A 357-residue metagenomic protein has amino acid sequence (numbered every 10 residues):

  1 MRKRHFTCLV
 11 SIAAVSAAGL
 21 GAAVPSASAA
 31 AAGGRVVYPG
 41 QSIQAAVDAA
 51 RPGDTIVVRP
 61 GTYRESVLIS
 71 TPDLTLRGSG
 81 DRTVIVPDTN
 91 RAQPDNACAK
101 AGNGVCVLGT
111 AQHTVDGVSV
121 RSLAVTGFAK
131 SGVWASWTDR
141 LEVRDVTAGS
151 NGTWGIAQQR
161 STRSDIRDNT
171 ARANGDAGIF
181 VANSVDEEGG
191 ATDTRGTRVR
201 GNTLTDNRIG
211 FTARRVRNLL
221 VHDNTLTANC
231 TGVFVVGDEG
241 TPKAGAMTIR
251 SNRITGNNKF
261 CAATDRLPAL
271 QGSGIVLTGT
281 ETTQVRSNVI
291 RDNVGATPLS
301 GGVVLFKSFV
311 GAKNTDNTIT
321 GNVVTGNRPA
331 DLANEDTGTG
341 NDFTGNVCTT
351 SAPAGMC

Functional and structural regions predicted by a protein language model:
M1-A30: Secretory targeting and sorting signals
A30-A32, V36-Q44, T55, D73-G127: Right-handed parallel beta-helix/beta-spiral solenoid domain characteristic of secreted/periplasmic
I43-A50, Y63-T71: Short, T/G/N/S-enriched strand-turn elements that build extracellular solenoid repeat scaffolds
R51, T71-P72, G80, T110 (+19 more regions): Parallel beta-helix/beta-solenoid
V57, L68, R77, V86 (+20 more regions): Extracellular beta-strand solenoid repeats
R91-T110, G127-W134, S150-R160, A173-T194 (+5 more regions): Extracellular beta-strand/beta-solenoid scaffold signature
A135-T138, D145, V236, S251 (+1 more regions): Extracellular beta-rich repeat passengers
